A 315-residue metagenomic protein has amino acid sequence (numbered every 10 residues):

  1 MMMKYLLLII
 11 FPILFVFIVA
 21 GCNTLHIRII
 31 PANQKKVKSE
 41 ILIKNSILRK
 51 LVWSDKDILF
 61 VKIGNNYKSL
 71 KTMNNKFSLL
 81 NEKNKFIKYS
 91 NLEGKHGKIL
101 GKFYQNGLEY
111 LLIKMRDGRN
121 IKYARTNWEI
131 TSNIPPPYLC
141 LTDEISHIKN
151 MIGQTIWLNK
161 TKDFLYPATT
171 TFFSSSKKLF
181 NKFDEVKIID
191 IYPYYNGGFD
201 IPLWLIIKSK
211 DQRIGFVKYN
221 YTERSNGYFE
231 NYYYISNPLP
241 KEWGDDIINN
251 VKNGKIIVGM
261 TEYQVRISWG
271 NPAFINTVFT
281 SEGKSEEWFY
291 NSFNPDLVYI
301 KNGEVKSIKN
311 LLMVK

Functional and structural regions predicted by a protein language model:
M1-L7: Positively charged n-region of N-terminal signal peptides that target proteins for export
L7-I13: Sec-dependent N-terminal signal peptides
V19-G21: C-terminal motif of bacterial Sec signal peptides marking the signal peptidase cleavage site
N23-N65, F86-K95, L100-K315: Residues within mature, well-folded domains
L48, L70, F77-L79, I148: Extended hydrophobic/Leu-rich segments
M73-K88: Surface-exposed strand-loop-strand hairpins of Gram-negative outer-membrane beta-barrel proteins
